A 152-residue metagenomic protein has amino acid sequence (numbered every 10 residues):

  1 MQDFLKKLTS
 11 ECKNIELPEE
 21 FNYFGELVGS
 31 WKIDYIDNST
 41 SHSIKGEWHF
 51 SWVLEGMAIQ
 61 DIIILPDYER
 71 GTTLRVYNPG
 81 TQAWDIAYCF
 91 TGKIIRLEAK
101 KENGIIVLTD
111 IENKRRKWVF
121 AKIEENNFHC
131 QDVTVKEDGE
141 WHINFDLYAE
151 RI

Functional and structural regions predicted by a protein language model:
M1-I15, I95-I152: Beta-sheet ligand-binding and adhesion/scaffold domains
M1-T40, H49, I152: Amphipathic/hydrophobic helical signal segments and adjacent flexible N-terminal regions that mediate secretion
I15-P18, I33-K117: Central antiparallel beta-sheet cores of small beta-barrel/beta-sandwich binding domains
N22-I36, L74-P79, N127-E140: Short beta-strand segments and strand-loop junctions that repeat across beta-rich extracellular domains
Y23-F24, S51-G56, W118-N126: Short, surface-exposed loop and linker segments with low hydrophobicity and enrichment for Pro/Ser/Thr
G25, H42, E55, E69 (+2 more regions): Residue-level preference for beta-strand/loop junctions
L27, W31, W84-C89, V119 (+2 more regions): Broad hydrophobic/π-residue packing in well-ordered secondary structure
